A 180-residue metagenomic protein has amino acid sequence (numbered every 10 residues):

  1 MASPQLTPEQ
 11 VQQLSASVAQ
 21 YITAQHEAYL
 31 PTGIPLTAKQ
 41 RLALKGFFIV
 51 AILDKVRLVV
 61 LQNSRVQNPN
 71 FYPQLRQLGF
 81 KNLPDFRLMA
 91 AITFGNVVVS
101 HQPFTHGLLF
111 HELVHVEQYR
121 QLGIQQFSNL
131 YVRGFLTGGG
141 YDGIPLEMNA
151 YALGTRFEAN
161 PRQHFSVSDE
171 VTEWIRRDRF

Functional and structural regions predicted by a protein language model:
A19-L30, V171-R176: Short, contiguous pre-domain boundary segments
L30-A38, G138-Y151: Active-site metal-coordination segments of metallo-dependent hydrolases
T32-I92, E170: Auxiliary, metal-adjacent structural segments of Zn-dependent hydrolase domains
A43-F48, E147-E158: An active-site-proximal "capping" alpha-helix that borders the catalytic cofactor pocket
L44, G107-Y119, A150: Active-site recognition of the HExxH zinc-binding catalytic motif
L53-K55, N63-R65, E112, E117-Q121 (+1 more regions): Catalytic domains that recognize anionic headgroups
F94, P103, G107, Y119-M148: Post-HEXXH active-site segment of zinc metalloproteases
N160-F180: Long, well-structured alpha-helical subdomains associated with metal-dependent extracellular/ecto-lumenal hydrolases
